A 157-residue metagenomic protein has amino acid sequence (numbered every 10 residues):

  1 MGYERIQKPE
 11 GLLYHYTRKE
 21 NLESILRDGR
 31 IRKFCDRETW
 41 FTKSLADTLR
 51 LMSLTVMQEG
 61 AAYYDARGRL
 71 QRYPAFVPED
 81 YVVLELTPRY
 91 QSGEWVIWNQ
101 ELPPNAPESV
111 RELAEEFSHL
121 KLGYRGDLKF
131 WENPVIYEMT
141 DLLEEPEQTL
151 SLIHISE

Functional and structural regions predicted by a protein language model:
M1-W40, D47, S53-E59: ADP-ribose/NAD+-binding catalytic cleft of ART/PARP-like enzymes
K19, L45-T48, R89-S92: Short, charged/polar surface micro-motifs in flexible loops or helix N-caps
E20-R37, Q91-F117: Surface-exposed flexible segments
D28, E85-T87, G123, W131: A structural detector for beta-sheet-dominated domains
K43-R69, G126, E132: Generic detector of solvent-exposed, compositionally biased contiguous segments
E59-L102: Charge-dense polyanion-binding interfaces
E112-K121, R125-E147: SIR2/sirtuin-family catalytic core signature
I153-E157: Conserved small/polar residues in nucleotide/adenosyl-binding loops
